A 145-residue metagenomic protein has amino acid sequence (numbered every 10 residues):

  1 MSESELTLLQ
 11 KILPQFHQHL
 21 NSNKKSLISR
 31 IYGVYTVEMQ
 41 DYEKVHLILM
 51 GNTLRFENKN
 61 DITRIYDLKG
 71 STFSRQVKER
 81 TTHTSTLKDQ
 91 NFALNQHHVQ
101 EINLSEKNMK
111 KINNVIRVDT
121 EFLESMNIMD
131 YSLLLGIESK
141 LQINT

Functional and structural regions predicted by a protein language model:
M1-T145: Polybasic, positively charged surfaces/segments
